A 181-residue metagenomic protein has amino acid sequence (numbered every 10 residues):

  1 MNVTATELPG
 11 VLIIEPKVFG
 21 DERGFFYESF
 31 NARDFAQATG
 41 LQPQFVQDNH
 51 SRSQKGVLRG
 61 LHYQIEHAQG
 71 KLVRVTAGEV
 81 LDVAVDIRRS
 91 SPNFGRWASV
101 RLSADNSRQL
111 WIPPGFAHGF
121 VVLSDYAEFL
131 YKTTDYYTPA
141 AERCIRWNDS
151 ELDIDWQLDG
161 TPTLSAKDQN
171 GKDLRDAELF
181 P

Functional and structural regions predicted by a protein language model:
M1-N106, S124-Y126, Y131-P181: Non-catalytic, conserved peripheral segments adjacent to functional cores
L110, H118-L123: Short beta-strand His + acidic residue motifs that chelate non-heme Fe in jelly-roll/DSBH and cupin folds
